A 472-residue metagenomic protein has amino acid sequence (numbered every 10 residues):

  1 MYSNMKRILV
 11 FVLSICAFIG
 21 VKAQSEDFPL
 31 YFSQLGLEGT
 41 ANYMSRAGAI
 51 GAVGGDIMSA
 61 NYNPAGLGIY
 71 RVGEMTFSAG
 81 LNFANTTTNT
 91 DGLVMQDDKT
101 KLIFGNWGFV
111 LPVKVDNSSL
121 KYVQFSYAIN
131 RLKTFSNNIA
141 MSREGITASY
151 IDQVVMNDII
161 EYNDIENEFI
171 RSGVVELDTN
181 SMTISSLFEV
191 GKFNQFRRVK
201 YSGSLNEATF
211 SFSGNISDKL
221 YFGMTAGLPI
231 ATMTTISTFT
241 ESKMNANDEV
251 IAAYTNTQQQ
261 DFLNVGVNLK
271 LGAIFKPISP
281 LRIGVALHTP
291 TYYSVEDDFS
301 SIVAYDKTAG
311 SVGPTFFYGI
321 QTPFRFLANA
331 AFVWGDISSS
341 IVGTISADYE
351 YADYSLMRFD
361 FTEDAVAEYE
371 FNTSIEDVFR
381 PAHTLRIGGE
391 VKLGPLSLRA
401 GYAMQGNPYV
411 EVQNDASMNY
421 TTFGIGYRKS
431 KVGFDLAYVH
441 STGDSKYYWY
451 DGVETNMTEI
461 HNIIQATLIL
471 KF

Functional and structural regions predicted by a protein language model:
M1-D27, L468, F472: Bacterial Sec-dependent N-terminal signal peptides
L13, Y70, T234: Active-site-proximal flexible loops/turns
S14, A47-G55, S374-E376, E411: Short, charged, low-hydrophobicity "junction" segments
C16-A17, G73, L396: Alpha-helical transmembrane segments and their juxtamembrane interfaces
Q24-E38, P112-F472: Outer-membrane beta-barrel porins/channels
S25-I50, G54, L67-N85: Transmembrane beta-strand segments of Gram-negative outer membrane beta-barrel proteins
V53-Y62, G68-G145, G203-N206: Outer-membrane beta-barrel translocator/receptor signature
